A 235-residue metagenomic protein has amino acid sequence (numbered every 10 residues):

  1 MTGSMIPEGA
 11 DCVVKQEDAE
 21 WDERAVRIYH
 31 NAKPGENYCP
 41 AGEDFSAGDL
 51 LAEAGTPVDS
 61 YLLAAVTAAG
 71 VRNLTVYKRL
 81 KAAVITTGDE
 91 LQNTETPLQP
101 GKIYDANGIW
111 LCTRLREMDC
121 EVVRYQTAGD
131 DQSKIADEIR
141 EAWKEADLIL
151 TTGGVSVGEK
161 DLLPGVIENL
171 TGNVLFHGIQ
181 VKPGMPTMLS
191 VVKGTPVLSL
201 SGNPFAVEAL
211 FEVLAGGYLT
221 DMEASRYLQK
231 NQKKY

Functional and structural regions predicted by a protein language model:
M1-R124: Short, glycine/charged-enriched hinge/interface segments at domain edges or termini
T2, T87-G88, I149-L163, V174 (+1 more regions): Glycine-rich beta-strand-to-loop/alpha-helix junction loops that act as flexible
I6, F45, V166-Y235: Flexible glycine/proline-rich
P7-E8, S60, V157-E159, A206: Short glycine-rich, flexible loops that bind phosphorylated cofactors or substrates
A69-R72, M118-E121, A142-I149, L170-N173 (+1 more regions): Change "in soluble alpha/beta enzymes" to "in soluble alpha/beta proteins
I85, Y125-Q126, L150, P196-L198: Hydrophobic/aromatic beta-strand patches that form the interior of the parallel beta-sheet core in alpha/beta enzyme
K102-G108, A128-I135, H177-P186: A general structural motif
I109-N169: N-terminal small/polar loop signature for handling phosphorylated ligands or for N-terminal nucleophile
